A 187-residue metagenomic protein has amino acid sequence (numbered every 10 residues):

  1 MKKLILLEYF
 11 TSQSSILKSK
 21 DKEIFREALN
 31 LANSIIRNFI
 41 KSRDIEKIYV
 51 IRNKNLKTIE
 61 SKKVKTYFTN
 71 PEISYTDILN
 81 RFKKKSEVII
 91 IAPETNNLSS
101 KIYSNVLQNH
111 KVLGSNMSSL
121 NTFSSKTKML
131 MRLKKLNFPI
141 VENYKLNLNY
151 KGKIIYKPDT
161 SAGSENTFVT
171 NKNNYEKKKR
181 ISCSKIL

Functional and structural regions predicted by a protein language model:
M1-I5: Extreme N-terminal starter segment of soluble prokaryotic enzymes
L6-S12, R52-N53: Short loop/turn segments at strand-loop or loop-helix junctions that form parts of catalytic or ligand-binding pockets
Y9-F25: Short glycine-rich His-centered loop
K20-F39: Short catalytic helix/loop segments, enriched in acidic residues and glycine and frequently bearing histidine
I36-Y49: A structural motif corresponding to the C-terminal end of an alpha-helix and its immediate exit/capping segment
Y49-L148, A162, N171: Conserved N-proximal alpha/beta basic substrate-recognition cap immediately N-terminal to, or forming the N-lobe
K135, P139-V141, I155-Y156, E165-L187: Conserved ATP-binding module of the ATP-grasp superfamily
